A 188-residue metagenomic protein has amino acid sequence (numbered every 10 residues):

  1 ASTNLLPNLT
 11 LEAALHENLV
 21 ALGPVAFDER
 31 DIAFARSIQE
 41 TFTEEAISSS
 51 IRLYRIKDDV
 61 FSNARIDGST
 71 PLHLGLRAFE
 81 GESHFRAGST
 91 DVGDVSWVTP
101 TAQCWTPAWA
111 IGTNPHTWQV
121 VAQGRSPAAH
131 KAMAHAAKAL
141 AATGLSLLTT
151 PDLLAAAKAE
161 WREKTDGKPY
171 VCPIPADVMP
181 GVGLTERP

Functional and structural regions predicted by a protein language model:
A1-P188: Metal-dependent amide/peptide-bond hydrolase catalytic core, centered on the "pita-bread" metallohydrolase fold
